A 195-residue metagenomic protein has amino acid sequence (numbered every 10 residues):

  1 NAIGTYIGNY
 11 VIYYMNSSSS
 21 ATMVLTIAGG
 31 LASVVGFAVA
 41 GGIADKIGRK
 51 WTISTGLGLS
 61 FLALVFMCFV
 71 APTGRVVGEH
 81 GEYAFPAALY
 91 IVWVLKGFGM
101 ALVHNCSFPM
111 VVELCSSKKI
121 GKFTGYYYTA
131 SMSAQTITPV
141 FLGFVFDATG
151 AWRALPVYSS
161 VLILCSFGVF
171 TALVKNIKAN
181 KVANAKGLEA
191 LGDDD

Functional and structural regions predicted by a protein language model:
T5-A21: Short amphipathic helix-loop junctions that connect adjacent transmembrane helices in Major Facilitator Superfamily/SLC
S19-S20, S117-Y127: Loop-to-transmembrane helix entry/capping segments in MFS-fold secondary transporters and related SLC/MFSD carriers
G36-R49, F146-D147: Helix-to-loop junctions at the C-terminal end of transmembrane segments in multipass secondary transporters
K46-G58: Cytoplasmic membrane-interface "Motif A"-like loop-to-helix N-cap segments of 12-TM Major Facilitator Superfamily
G58-E82: C-terminal ends and interior cores of transmembrane alpha-helices in multi-pass membrane transporters/permeases
L102-S116: Intracellular juxtamembrane helix-capping segments at the cytosolic ends of symmetry-related transmembrane helices
F144-I163: A membrane-interface helix-boundary motif in multi-pass transporters
V157-A190: Multi-pass alpha-helical transporter architecture, strongest for 12-TM Major Facilitator/SLC carriers used
